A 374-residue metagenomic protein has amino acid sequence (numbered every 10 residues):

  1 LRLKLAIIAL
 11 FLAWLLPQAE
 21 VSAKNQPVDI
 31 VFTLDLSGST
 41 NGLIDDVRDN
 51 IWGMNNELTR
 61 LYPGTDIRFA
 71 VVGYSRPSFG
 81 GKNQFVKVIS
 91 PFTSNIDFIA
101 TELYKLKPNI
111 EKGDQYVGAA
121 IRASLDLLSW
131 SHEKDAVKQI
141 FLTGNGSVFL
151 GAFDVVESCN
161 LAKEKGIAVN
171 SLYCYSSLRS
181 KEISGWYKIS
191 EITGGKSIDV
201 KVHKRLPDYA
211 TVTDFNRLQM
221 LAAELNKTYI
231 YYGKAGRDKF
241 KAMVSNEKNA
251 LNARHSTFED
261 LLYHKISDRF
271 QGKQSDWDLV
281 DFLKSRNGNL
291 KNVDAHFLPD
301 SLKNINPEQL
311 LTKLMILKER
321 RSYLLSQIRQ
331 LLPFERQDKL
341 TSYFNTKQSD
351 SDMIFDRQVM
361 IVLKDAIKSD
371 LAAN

Functional and structural regions predicted by a protein language model:
A6-P17: Bacterial N-terminal signal peptides
K24-K87, I121, I140-T143: Von Willebrand factor
K24-N41, I99-L106, K165, V293-H296 (+1 more regions): Acidic/histidine-rich, surface-exposed loop or edge segments in extracytoplasmic proteins
Q26-V28, T65-F69, I96-A100, E133-I140 (+2 more regions): Loop/turn elements at helix/coil->beta-strand transitions in domains of secreted/extracellular proteins
L36-T40, Y74-G80, P108-G113, N145-L150 (+2 more regions): Solvent-exposed loop/turn segments at secondary-structure junctions within structured extracellular/periplasmic domains
S90-K138, F149, L178-I183: Von Willebrand factor
G146-T193, I198: VWA/integrin I-like adhesion module and closely mimicked acidic/polar interface patches used
Y187, E191-T193, S197-N289, M315 (+2 more regions): C-terminal "exit" segments of structured domains
